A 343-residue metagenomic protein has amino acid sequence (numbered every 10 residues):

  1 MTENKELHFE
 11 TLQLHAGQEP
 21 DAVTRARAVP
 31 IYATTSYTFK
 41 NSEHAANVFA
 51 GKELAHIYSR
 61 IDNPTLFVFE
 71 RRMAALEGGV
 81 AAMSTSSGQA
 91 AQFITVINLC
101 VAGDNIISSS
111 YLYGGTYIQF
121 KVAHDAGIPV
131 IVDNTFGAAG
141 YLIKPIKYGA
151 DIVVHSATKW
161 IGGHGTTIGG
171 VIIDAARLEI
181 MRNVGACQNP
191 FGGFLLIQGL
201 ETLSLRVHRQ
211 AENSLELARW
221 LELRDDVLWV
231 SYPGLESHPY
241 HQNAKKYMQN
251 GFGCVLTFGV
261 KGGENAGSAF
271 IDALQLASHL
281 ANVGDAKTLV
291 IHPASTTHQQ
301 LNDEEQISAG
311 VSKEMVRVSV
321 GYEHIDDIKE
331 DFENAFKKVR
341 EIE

Functional and structural regions predicted by a protein language model:
M1-E53, E343: N-terminal glycine-rich, Lys/His-bearing helix-loop that initiates the first secondary-structure elements of many
T2-N4, Q13-H15, E19-A22, A81-D226 (+2 more regions): Conserved PLP-enzyme active-site core in the AAT-like
Q18-P20, A33-F39, K159, T202 (+6 more regions): Glycine-rich beta-alpha junction loops
N41-A90, G115, F120-K121: Conserved N-terminal alpha-helix of the aminotransferase class I/II PLP-enzyme fold
E53, G251-V255, K313-R317: Short, solvent-exposed beta-strand edge segments and adjacent coil->beta transition regions
V122, D272, T288-E343: PLP-dependent enzyme catalytic core of the Aspartate aminotransferase-like
L195-L205, C254-K261, R317-G321: Short, well-ordered beta-strand elements within core beta-sheets of diverse protein domains
L215-K287, L301-I307: Conserved small-domain helix->loop->beta segment predominantly found in fold-type I
